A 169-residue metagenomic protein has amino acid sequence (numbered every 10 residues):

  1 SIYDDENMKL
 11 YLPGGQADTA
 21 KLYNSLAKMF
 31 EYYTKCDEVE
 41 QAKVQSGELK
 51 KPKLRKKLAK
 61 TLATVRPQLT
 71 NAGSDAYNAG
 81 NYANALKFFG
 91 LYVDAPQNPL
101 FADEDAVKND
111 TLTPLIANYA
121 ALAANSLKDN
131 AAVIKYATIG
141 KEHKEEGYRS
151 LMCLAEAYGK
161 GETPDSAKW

Functional and structural regions predicted by a protein language model:
S1-I2, C153: Short loop/turn segments at strand-loop or loop-helix junctions that form parts of catalytic or ligand-binding pockets
I2-Y119, A131, K160-W169: Short coil/linker segments at helix-helix boundaries
A76, A117-A124, Y136, L151-Y158: TPR/Sel1-like alpha-solenoid repeat signature
K108, R149-M152: Short connector loops at secondary-structure junctions
L112, E146-Y148: Short helix-capping/linker turns of helical repeat alpha-solenoids
V133-I139: A broadly tuned preference for mixed-charge, low-complexity surface segments
G140-K144: Solenoid-like repeat scaffolds
